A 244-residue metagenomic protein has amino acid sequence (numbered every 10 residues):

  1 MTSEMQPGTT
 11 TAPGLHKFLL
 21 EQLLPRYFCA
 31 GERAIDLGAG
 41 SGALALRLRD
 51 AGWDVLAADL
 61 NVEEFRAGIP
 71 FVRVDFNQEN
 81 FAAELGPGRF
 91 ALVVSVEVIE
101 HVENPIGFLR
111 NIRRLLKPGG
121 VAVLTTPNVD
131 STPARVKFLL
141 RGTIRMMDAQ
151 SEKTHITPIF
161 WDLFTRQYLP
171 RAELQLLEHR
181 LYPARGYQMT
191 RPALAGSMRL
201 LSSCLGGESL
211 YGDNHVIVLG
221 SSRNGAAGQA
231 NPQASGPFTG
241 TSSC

Functional and structural regions predicted by a protein language model:
M1-G88, L92-V96, I106-L109, L124-T126 (+4 more regions): Conserved N-terminal segment of class I S-adenosyl-L-methionine
E97-H101: A short His-aromatic
E103-G107, A134: Short N-terminal helix/helix-N-cap motif within the alpha/beta-hydrolase-1
G107-V121: A short glycine-rich, Lys/Arg-flanked "PGG" loop and its adjoining helix->strand segment in the class I
L124-M146: Conserved class I S-adenosyl-L-methionine
L140-Q150, L194-R199: Short glycine/proline- and charge-enriched loop/turn segments that cap or connect secondary-structure elements
M146-L163, Q167: Acceptor-substrate binding/catalytic loop of class I
Q167-L174: A structural motif corresponding to the C-terminal end of an alpha-helix and its immediate exit/capping segment
